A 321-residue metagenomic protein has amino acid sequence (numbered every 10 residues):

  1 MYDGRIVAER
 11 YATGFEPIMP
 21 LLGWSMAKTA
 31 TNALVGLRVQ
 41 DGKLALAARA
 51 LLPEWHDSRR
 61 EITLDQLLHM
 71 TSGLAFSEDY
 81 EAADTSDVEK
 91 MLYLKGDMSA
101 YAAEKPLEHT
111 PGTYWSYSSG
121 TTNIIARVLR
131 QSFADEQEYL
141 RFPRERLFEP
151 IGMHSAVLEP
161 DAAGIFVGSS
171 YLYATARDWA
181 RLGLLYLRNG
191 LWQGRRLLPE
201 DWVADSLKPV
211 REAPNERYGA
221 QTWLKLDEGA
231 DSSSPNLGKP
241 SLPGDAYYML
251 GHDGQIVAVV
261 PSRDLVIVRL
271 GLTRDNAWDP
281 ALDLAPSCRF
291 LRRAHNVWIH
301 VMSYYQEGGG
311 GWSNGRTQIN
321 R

Functional and structural regions predicted by a protein language model:
M1-F15, V257-A258, D264-V268: A short, well-structured edge-of-sheet supersecondary motif
G4, L22-A47, L67, I125-L129 (+1 more regions): Active-site SXXK
R5-R10, R49, D84-P111, Q137-A156: Short, charged, amphipathic alpha-helices and their helix-cap/turn boundaries
A12-S58, T110-Y117: Short active-site loop at a secondary-structure junction that contains or immediately precedes the catalytic residue(s)
L22, Q40-A75, E104, A134-S170: Active-site helix/loop module of the DD-peptidase/beta-lactamase fold, centered on the serine-lysine SxxK catalytic
N32, T121-L129, S170-L191, Q255-G271: Active-site-proximal alpha-helical segments within enzyme catalytic domains
W55-T113, G120-N123, A174-R177: Conserved catalytic neighborhood of penicillin-recognizing serine enzymes
M153-P160, K208-V266: Active-site Gly/Thr loop motif
